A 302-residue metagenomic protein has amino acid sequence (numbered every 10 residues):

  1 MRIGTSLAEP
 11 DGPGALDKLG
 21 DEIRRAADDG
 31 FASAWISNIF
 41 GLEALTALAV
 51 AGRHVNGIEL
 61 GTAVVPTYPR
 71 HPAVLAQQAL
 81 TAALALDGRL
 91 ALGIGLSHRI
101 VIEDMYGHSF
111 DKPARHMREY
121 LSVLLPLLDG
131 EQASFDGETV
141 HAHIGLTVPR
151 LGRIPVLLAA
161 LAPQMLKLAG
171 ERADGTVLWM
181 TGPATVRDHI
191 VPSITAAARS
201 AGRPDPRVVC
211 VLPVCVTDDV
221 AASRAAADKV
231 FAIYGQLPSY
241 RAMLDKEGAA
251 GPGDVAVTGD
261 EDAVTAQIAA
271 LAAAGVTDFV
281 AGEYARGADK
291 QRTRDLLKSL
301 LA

Functional and structural regions predicted by a protein language model:
M1-A302: Active-site-adjacent structural elements that line small-molecule/cofactor binding pockets in enzymes
